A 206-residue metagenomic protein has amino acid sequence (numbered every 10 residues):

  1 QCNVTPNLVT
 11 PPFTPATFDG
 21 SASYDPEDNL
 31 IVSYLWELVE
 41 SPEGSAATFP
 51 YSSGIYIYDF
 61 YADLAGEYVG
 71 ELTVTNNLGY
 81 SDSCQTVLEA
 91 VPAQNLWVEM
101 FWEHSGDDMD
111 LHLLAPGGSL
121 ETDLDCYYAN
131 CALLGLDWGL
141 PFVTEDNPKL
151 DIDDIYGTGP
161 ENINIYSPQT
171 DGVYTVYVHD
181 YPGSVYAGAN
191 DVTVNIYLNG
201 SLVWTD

Functional and structural regions predicted by a protein language model:
C2-P15, E103: Short, solvent-exposed loop/linker segments at the N-terminal edge of repeated beta-sheet extracellular domains
F18-D28, V39: Acidic, Ser/Thr
I31-F60: Surface-exposed, flexible coil segments in extracellular/virion-facing regions
Y58-D63, I165: Short, hydrophobic beta-strand segments
L64-Y68, G172: Short tyrosine-centred short linear motifs in exposed loops/low-complexity segments
D82-E89: C-terminal edge beta-strand
P92-D206: Intrinsic-disorder/low-complexity signal
